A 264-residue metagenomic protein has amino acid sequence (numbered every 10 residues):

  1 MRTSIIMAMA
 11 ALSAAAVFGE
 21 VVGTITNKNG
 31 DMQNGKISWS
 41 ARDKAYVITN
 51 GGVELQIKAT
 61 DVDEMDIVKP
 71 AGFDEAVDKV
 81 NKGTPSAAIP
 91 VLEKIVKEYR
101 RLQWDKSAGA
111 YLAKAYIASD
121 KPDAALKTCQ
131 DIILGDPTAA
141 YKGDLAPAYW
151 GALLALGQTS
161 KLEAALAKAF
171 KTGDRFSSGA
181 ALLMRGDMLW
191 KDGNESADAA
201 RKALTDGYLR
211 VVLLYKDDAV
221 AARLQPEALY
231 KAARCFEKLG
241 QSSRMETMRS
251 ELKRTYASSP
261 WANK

Functional and structural regions predicted by a protein language model:
M1-I5: Positively charged n-region of N-terminal signal peptides that target proteins for export
I6-A16: Bacterial N-terminal signal peptides
F18-T138, A146-A155, A167-K171, M184-M188 (+2 more regions): Compositionally biased alpha-helical segments
I89, K106, L126, G143 (+6 more regions): Conserved positions within tetratricopeptide repeat
Q103-W104, P137-D144, D174-A181, L214-L224 (+2 more regions): Boundary/linker segments of alpha-helical solenoid repeat arrays
A113-P122, C129, A155, K231 (+2 more regions): Repeat-unit-sized solenoid/scaffold elements
I133-L134, D206-L213, Y230-P260: TPR/TPR-like (Sel1-like) alpha-helical repeat modules
T159: Mixed-charge (Asp/Glu-Lys/Arg
